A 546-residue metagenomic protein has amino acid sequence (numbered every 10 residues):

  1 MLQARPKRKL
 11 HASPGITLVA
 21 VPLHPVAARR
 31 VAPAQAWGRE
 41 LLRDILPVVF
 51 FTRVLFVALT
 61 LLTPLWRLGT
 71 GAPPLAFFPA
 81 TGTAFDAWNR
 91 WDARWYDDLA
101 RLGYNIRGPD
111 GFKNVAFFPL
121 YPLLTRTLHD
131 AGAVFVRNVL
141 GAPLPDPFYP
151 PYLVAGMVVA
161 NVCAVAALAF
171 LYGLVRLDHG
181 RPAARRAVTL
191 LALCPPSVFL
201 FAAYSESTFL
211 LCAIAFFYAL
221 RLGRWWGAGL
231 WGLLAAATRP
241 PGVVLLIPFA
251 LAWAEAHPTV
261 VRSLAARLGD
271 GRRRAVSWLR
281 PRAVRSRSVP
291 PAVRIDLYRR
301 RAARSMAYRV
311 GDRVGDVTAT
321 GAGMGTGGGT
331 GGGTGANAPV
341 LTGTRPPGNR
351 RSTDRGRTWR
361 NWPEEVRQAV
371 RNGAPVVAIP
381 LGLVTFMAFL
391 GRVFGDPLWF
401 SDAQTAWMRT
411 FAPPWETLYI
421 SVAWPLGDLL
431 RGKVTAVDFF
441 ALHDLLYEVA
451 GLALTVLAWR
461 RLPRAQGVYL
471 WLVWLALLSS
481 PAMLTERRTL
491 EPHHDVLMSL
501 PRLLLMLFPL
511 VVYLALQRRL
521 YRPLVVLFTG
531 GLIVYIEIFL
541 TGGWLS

Functional and structural regions predicted by a protein language model:
M1-F78, R367-I379, P523-L527: Start-transfer (signal-anchor) and selected internal transmembrane alpha helices of multi-pass inner/ER membrane
L55-L68, A72, W88, L246-D316 (+5 more regions): Membrane-lumen/periplasm interface segments of specific transmembrane helices in polyprenyl phosphate-linked
A87-N105, D110-F148, P414-G427: Short hydrophobic/aromatic helix or loop-helix immediately within or flanking a transmembrane segment in polytopic
T125-T127, A155-D178, L452-A458: Transmembrane-helix motifs of polytopic, lipid-linked glycan transferases
R137-V154, A166, L171-L193: Transmembrane-helix signature of polytopic, membrane-embedded enzymes that assemble or transfer cell-envelope glycans
V159-C163, D178-P182, R186-Y218, G227 (+3 more regions): Multi-pass, polyprenyl lipid-linked donor-dependent membrane glycosyltransferases
S197-V198, W474-L497, G530-W544: Transmembrane-helix signature of polytopic, lipid-linked glycan biosynthesis machinery
V377-P380, R518-S546: Signature aromatic-anchored transmembrane alpha helix within multi-pass, membrane-resident enzymes that catalyze glycan
